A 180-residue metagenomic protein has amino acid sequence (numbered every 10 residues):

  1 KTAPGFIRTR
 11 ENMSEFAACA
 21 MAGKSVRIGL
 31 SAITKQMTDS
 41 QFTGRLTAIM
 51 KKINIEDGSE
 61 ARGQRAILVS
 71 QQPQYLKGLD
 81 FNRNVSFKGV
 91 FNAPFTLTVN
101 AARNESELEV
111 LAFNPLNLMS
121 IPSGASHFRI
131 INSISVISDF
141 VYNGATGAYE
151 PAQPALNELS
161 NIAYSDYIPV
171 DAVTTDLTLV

Functional and structural regions predicted by a protein language model:
K1-V85: Long, polar/Ser/Thr-enriched low-complexity segments that form simple helices or flexible linkers at protein ends
I55-V180: Charged linear interaction tracts used for macromolecular binding and regulation
